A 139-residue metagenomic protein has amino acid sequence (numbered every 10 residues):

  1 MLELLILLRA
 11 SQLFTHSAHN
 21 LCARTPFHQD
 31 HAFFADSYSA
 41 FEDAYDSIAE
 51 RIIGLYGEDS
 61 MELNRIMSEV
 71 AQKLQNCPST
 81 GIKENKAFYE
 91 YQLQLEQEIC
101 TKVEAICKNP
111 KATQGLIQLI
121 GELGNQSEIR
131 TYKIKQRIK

Functional and structural regions predicted by a protein language model:
M1-I6, G54, P110-Q114, R137-K139: Generic structural signal for short, solvent-exposed loop/turn connectors between secondary structure elements
L2-R9, H28, A32-A35, K83-E90 (+2 more regions): Short, solvent-exposed segments of well-ordered alpha helices
E3-I6, A10, D36-D43, Y91-Q94 (+2 more regions): DHp/HisKA dimerization-phosphoacceptor four-helix bundle of two-component histidine kinases and homologous
L5, R9, C22, A35 (+3 more regions): Long, contiguous binding/interaction regions
S11-D36, E58, K102-Q114: Helix-loop segments that flank and shape redox-cofactor active sites
Q12-H19, Y45, A49-I52, E96-C107 (+1 more regions): A structural signal for well-ordered alpha-helices, especially hydrophobic packing surfaces of coiled-coils
Q29-I66: Conserved alpha-helical segments that form or flank metal/cofactor-binding pockets of metalloenzymes
E69-N125: Acidic/histidine-rich alpha-helical segments that form the ligand environment of transition-metal centers
